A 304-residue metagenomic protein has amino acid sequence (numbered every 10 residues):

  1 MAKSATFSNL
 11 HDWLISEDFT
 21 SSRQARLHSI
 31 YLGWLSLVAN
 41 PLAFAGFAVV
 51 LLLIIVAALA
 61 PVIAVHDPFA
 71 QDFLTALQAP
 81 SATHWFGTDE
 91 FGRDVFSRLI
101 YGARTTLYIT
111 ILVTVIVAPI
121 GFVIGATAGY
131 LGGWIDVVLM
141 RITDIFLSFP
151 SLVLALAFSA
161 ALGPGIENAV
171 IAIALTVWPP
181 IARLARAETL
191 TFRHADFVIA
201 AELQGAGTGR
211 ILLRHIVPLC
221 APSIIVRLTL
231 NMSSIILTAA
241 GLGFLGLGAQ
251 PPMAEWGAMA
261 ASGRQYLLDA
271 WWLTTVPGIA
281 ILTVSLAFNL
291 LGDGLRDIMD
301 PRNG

Functional and structural regions predicted by a protein language model:
M1-A48, L290-G304: Transmembrane alpha-helical segments of polytopic membrane transport and secretion proteins
A2-S16, A48, L52, V56-F91 (+1 more regions): Hydrophobic alpha-helical transmembrane segments of membrane transport/permease proteins and related membrane-embedded
S22-R26, I30-N40, H66-T114, A258-G278: Periplasmic/extracellular loop-to-transmembrane helix junction in inner-membrane transport proteins
G46-F47, V95-Y130, V284: Transmembrane alpha-helix signature in integral membrane proteins
W85, D89, P119-V123, G129-F192 (+1 more regions): Generic hydrophobic transmembrane alpha-helix motif, especially the helices
L147, F158-L162, I173, E188-T189 (+2 more regions): Glycine-rich helix-loop "coupling/hinge" segments at transmembrane-helix boundaries in multipass transporters
T176, P222-L230, W271-G304: C-terminal transmembrane helix and the adjacent membrane-cytosol boundary/short C-terminal tail of inner/organellar
